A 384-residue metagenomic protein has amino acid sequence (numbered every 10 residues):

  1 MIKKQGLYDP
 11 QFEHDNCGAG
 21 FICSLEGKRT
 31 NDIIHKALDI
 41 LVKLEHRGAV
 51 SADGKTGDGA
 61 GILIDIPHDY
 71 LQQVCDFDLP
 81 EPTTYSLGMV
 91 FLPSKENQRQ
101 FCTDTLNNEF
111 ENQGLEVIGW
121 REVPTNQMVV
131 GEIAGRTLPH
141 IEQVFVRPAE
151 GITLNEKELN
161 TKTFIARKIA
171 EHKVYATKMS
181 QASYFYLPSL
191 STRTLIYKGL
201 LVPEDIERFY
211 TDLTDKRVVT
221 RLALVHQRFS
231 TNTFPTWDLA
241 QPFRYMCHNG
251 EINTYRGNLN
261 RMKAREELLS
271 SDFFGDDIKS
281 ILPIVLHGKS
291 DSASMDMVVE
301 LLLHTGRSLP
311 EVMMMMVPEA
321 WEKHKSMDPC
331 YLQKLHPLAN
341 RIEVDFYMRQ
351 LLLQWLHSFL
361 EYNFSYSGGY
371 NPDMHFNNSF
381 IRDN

Functional and structural regions predicted by a protein language model:
M1-N384: Conserved short alpha-helical segments that host acidic/polar catalytic motifs at enzyme active sites
